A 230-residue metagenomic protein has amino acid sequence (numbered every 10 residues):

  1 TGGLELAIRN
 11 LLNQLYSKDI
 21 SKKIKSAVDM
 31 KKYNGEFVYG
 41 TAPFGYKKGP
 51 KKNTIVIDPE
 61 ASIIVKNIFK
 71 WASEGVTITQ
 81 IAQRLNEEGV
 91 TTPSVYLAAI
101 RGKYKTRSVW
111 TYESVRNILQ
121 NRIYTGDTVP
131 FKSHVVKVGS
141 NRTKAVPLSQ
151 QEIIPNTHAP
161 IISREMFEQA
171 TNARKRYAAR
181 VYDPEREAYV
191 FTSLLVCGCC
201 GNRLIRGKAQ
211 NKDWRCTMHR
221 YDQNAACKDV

Functional and structural regions predicted by a protein language model:
T1-V230: Conserved catalytic breakage-reunion loop centered on the nucleophilic residue
